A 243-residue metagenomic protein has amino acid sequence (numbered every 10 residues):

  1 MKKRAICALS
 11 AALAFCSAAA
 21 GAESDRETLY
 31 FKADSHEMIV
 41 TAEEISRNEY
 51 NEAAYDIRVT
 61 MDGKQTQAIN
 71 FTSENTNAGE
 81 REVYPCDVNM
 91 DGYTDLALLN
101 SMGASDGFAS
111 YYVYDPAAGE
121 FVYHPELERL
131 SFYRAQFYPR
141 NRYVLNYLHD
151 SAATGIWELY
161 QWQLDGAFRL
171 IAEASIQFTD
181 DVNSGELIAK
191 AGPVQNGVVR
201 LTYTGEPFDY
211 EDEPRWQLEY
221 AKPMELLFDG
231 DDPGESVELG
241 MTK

Functional and structural regions predicted by a protein language model:
M1-R4: Positively charged n-region of N-terminal signal peptides that target proteins for export
A8-C16: Bacterial N-terminal signal peptides
C16, G21-E49, R140-K243: Acidic, small-residue rich beta-repeat scaffolds with periodic aromatic anchors
E27-F31, G79-V88, L130-Y143: Beta-propeller blade termini
D34-S35, C86-T94: Residues in Ca2+-coordinating acidic/glycine-rich loops
N51-A78, A118-Q136, Y143-V144: Blade-edge motifs of beta-propeller repeat domains
A53-A54, A104-Y111, A153-Y160: Structural motif
L96-S101: Hydrophobic beta-strand segments that make up the repeating blades of beta-propeller and related beta-repeat
